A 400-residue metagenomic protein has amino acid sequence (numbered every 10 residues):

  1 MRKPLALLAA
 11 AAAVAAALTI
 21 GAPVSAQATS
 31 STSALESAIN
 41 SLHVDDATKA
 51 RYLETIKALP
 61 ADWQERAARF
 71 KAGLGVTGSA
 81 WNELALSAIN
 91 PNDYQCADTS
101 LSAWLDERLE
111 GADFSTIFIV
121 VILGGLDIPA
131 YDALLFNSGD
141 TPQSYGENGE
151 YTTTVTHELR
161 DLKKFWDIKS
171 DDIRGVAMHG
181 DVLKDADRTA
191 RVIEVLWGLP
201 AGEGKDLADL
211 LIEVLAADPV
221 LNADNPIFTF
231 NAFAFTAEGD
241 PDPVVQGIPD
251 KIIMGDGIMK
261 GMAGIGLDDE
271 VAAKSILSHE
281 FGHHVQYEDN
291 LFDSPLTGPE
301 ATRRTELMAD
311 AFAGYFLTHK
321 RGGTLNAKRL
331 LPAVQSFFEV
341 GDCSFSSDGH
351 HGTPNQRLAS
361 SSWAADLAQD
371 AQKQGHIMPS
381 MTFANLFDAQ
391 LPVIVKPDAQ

Functional and structural regions predicted by a protein language model:
M1-A28: Secretory targeting and sorting signals
S31, T318-Q400: Long, well-structured alpha-helical subdomains associated with metal-dependent extracellular/ecto-lumenal hydrolases
S31-I227: A metal-dependent hydrolase signature that marks the N-terminal structural subdomain at the beginning of catalytic folds
T141-T153, G239-D242, K260-A272, P295-R303 (+1 more regions): Second-shell loop/turn segments in exported
G198-V271, Y287: Active-site scaffold of zinc-dependent metalloenzymes
D268-G282: Short alpha-helix carrying the canonical HExxH Zn2+-binding catalytic motif
E280-L296, F316, R321: Catalytic Zn2+-binding segment of zinc metalloproteases
P299-N326: Post-HExxH zinc-binding segment in Zn-dependent metallohydrolases
